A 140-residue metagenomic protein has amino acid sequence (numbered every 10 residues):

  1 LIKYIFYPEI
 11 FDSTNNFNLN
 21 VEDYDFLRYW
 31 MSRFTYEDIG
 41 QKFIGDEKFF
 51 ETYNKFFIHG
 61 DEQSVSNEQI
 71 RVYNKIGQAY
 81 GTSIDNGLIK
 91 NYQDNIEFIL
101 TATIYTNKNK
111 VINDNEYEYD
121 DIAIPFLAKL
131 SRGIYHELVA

Functional and structural regions predicted by a protein language model:
I2-A140: Structured C-terminal helix/loop/strand segments within mature extracytoplasmic catalytic/sensor domains
